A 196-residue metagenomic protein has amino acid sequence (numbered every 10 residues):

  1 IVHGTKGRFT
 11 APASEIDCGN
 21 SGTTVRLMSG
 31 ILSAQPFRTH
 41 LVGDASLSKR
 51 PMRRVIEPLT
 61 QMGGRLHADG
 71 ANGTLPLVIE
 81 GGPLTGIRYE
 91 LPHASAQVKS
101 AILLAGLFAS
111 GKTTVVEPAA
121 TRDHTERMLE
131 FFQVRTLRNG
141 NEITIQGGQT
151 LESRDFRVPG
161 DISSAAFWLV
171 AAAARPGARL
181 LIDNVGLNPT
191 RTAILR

Functional and structural regions predicted by a protein language model:
I1-R196: Structural preference for solvent-exposed beta-strand-turn elements and adjacent flexible terminal/loop segments within
